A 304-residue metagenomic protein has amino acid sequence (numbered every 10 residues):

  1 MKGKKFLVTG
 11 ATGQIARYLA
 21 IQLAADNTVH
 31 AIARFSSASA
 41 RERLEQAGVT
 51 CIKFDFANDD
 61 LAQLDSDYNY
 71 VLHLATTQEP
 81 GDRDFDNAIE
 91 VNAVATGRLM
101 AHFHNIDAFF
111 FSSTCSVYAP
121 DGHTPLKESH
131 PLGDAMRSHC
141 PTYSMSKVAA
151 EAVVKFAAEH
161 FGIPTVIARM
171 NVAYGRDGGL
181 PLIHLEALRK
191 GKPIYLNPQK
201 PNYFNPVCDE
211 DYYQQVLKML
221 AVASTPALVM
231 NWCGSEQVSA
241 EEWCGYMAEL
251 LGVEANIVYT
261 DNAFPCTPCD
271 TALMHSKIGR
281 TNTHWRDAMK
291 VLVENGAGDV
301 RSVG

Functional and structural regions predicted by a protein language model:
K5-A25: N-terminal Rossmann NAD(P)H-binding glycine-rich loop of SDR-like oxidoreductase domains
A38, V49-V91: NAD(P)H-binding glycine-rich loop region in Rossmannoid oxidoreductase-like domains and their noncatalytic homologs
N87-A95, R137, P141, M145-S146 (+1 more regions): Glycine-rich NAD(P)-binding loop of the Rossmann-fold in SDR/ketoreductase-type enzymes
G97-T142: Conserved Rossmann-fold NAD(P)-dependent oxidoreductase catalytic core, especially the SDR/UDP-sugar
A152-F204, D209-D211, M247: NAD(P)-dependent short-chain dehydrogenase/reductase
A173-G175, L196-Y203, L228-V238, T260-A263 (+1 more regions): Glycine-rich Rossmann NAD(P)(H)-binding loop
K190, Q215-F264, T271, V300: Mid/C-terminal beta-alpha module of Rossmann-like enzyme folds, strongest in SDR-family dehydrogenases/epimerases
D209, S239-G245, Y259-V291, G298-G304: Conserved C-terminal active-site "lid" loop/helix of NAD(P)H-dependent oxidoreductases that clamps the redox cofactor
